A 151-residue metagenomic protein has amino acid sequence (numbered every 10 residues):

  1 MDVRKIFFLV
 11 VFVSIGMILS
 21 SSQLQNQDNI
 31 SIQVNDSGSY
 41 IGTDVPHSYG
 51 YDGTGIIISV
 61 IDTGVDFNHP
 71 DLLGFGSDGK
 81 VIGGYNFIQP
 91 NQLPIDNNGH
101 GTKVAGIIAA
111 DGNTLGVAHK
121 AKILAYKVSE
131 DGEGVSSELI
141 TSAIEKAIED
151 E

Functional and structural regions predicted by a protein language model:
M1-V3: N-terminal secretory signal peptides that target proteins for export/translocation
K5-F12, G16-I57, P70-D71: Protease zymogen maturation seam
G16-I18, I61, E145: Residues within alpha-helical transmembrane segments of multi-pass membrane proteins, especially transporters, ion
Q27, F75, D150: Acidic-histidine catalytic/liganding microenvironments
V45-G83, N91-E138: Subtilisin-like serine protease catalytic core
L139-I144: Short, acidic/polar
E145-E151: Short acidic, glycine-rich surface-loop motifs adjacent to enzyme active sites
